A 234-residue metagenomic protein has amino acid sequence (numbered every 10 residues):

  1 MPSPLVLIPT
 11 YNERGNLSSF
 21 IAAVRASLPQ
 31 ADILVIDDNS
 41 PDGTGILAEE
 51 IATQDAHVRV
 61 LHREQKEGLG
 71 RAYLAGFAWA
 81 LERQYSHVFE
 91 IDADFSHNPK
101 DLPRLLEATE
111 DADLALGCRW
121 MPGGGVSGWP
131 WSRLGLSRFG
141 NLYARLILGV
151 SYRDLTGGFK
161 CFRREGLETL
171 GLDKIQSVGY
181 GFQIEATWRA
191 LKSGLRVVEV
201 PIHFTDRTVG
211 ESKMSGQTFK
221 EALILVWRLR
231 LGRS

Functional and structural regions predicted by a protein language model:
S3-L5, D32, E185: Cell-envelope/extracellular polymer assembly enzymes that use nucleotide-activated donors
E13-S27: Short, well-formed alpha-helical segments that are part of the catalytic scaffolds of diverse glycosyltransferases
G15-S19, D42-I51: Acidic helix N-cap motif at the loop->helix transition within catalytic regions of sugar-transfer enzymes
Q30-S40, L61-H62, I91: Short beta-strand/loop segment that forms part of the nucleotide-sugar
D37-I46, Q65, F95: A conserved acidic beta->alpha catalytic loop
R59, R63-E82, H87, P99-Y180 (+1 more regions): Acceptor/aglycone-binding surface of glycosyltransferases and processive sugar-polymer synthases
S151, K174-V178, T187-F204: Catalytic donor-sugar/metal-binding loop of nucleotide-sugar-dependent glycosyltransferases
S193-S234: C-terminal catalytic/acceptor-binding lobe
